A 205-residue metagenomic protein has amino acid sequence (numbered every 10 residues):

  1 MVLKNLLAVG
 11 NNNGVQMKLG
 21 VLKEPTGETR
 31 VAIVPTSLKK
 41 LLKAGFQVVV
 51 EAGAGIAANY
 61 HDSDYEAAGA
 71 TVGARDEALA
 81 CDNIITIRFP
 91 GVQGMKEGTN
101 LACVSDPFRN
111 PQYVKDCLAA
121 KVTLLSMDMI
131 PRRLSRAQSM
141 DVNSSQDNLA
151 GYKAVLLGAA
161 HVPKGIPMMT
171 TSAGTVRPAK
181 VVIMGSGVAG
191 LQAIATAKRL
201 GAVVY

Functional and structural regions predicted by a protein language model:
L6, G10-A120: An N-terminal-biased, well-structured beta-alpha scaffold segment characteristic of Rossmann-like dinucleotide-binding
G10, K18, E24, V92-A179: Glycine/serine-rich phosphate-binding loop and adjoining beta1-alpha1 elements at the start of nucleotide-handling
K23-E51, G55, G165-Y205: Glycine-rich phosphate/diphosphate-binding loop of Rossmann-like nucleotide-binding domains
K39-L42, D82, V114, Y152-A159 (+1 more regions): Predominant activation on well-ordered alpha-helical scaffold segments within soluble catalytic domains
K43-Q47, A70-T71, N83-T86, A119-T123 (+4 more regions): Generic secondary-structure signature for well-ordered alpha-helical cores
A67-A68, N143-S144, M184: Alpha-helix boundary/capping detector
